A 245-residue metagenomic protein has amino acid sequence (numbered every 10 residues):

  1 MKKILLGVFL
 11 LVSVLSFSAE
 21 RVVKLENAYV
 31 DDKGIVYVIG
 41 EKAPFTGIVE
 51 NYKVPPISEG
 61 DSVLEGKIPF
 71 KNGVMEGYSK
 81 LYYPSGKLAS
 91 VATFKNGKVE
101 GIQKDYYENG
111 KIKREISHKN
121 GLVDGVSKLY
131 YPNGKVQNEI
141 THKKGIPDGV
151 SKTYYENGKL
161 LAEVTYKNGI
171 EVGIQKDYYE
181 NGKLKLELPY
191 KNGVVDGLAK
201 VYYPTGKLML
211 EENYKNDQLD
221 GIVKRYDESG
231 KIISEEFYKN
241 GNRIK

Functional and structural regions predicted by a protein language model:
I4-S13: Sec-dependent N-terminal signal peptides
S16-K245: Glycine/tyrosine- and acidic-biased, solvent-exposed loop/turn segments at the edges of beta-strands
